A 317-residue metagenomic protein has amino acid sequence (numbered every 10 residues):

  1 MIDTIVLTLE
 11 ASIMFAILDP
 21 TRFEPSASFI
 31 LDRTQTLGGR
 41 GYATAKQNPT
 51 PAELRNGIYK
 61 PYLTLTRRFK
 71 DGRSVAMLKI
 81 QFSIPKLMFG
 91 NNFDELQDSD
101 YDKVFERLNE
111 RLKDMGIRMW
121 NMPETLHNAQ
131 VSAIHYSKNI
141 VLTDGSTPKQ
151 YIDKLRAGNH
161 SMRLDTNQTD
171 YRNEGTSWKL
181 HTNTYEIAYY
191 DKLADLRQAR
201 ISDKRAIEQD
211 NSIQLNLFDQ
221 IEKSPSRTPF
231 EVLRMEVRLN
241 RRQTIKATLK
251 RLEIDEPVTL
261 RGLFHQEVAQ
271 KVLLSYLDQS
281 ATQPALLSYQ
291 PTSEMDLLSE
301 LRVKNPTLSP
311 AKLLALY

Functional and structural regions predicted by a protein language model:
M1-L314: Structured, helix-rich domain cores that form ligand/interaction pockets
Y317: Basic, polyanion-interacting recognition surfaces, primarily in bacterial LytTR/OmpR-type DNA-binding effector domains
